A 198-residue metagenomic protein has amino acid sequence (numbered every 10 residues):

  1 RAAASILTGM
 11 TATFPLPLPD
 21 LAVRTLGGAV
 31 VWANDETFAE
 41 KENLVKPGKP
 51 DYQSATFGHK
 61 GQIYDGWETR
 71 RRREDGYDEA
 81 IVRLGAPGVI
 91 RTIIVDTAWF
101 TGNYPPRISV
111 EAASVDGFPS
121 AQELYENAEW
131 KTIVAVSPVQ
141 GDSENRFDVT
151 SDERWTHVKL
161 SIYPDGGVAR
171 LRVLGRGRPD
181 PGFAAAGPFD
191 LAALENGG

Functional and structural regions predicted by a protein language model:
R1-G9: Short, Lys/Arg-enriched N-terminal segments with co-localized hydrophobic residues within the first ~10-30 amino acids
G9-G85, T101, N127, G177-G198: Disordered, acidic Ser/Thr/Pro-rich linker "stalks" and the adjacent N-terminal cap of the next globular domain
I81-R83, I94, S109-E111, K159-S161 (+1 more regions): Beta-strand cores of modular interaction/reader domains in eukaryotic scaffold and signaling proteins, especially PDZ
P87, W130-G167: Beta-sandwich interaction modules
G88-W99, L160: A short beta-strand element within beta-rich, extracytoplasmic domains of secreted/secretory-pathway proteins
N103-V115: Short, surface-exposed beta-strand/strand-loop-strand elements in extracellular ectodomains
D116-K131, A185-G187: Acidic Ser/Thr/Pro-rich low-complexity disordered segments that often serve as glycosylated linkers/stalks around
D165-F183: Edge beta-strands of jelly-roll/beta-sandwich modules across compartments, strongly enriched in secreted/luminal
